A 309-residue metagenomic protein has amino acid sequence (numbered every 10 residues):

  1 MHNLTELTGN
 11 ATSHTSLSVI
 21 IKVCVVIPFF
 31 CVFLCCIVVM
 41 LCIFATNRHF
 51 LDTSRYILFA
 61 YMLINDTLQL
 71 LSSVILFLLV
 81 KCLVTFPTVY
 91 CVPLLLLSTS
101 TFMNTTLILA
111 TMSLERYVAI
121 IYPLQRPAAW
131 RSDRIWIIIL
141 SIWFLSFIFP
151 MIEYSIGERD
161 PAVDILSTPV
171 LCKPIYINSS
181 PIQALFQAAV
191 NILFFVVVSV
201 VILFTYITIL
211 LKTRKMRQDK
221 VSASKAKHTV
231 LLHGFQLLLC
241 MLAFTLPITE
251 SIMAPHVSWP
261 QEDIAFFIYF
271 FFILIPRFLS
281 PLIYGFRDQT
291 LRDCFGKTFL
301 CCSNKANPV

Functional and structural regions predicted by a protein language model:
H2-A11, P150-L193: Loop architecture of class A 7-transmembrane GPCRs
H2-N3, L17-Y90, L95-L97, T106-R116 (+2 more regions): Structural signature of the GPCR N-terminal helical module
L41, T46-S54, A119-W136, L203-V230 (+1 more regions): Intracellular signaling interfaces of 7-transmembrane GPCRs
L71-L78, I148-M151, S155, I192 (+4 more regions): Hydrophobic alpha-helical segments of membrane proteins
K81, T85, T111-I120, Y154-T168: Juxtamembrane interfacial secondary-structure elements that flank transmembrane helices in multi-pass membrane proteins
N104-T106, P127-L166: Fourth transmembrane helix
V170-Y176, L211-F244: Intracellular effector-coupling site of seven-transmembrane GPCRs, centered on the ICL3-to-TM6 transition
T245-I252, S258-V309: Seventh transmembrane helix
